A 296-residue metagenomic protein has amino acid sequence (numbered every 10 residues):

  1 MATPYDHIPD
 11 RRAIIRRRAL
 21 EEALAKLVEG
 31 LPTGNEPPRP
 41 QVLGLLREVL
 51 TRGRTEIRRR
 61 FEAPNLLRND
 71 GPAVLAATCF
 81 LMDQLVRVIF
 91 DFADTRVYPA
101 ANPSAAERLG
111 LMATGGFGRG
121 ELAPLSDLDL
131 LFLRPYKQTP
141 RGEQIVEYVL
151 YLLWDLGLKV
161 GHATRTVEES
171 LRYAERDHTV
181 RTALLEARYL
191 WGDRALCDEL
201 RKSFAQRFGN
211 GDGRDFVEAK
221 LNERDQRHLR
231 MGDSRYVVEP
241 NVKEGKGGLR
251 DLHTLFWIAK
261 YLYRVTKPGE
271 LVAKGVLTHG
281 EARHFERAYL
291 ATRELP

Functional and structural regions predicted by a protein language model:
M1-P296: A nucleotide- and high-energy phosphate-metabolite-utilizing enzyme signature
